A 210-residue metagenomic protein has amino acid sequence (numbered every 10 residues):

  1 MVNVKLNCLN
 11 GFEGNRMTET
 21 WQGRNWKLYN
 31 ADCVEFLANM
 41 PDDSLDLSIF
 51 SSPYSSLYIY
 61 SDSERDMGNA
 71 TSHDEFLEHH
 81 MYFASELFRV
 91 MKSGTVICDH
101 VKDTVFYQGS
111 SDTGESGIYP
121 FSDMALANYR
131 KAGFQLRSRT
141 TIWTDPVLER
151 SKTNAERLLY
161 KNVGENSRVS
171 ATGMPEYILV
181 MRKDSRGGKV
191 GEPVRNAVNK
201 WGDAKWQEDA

Functional and structural regions predicted by a protein language model:
V2-A210: Core catalytic lobe of class I
